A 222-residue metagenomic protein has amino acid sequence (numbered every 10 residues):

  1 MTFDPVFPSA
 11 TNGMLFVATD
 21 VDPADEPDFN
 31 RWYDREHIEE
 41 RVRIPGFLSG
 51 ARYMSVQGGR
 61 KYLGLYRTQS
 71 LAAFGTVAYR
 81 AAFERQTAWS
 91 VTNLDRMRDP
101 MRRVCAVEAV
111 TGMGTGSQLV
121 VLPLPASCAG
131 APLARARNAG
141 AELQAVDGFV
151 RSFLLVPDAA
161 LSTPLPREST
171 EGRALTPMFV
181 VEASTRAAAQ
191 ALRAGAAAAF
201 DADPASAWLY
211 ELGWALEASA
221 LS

Functional and structural regions predicted by a protein language model:
M1-S222: Macromolecular interaction modules
